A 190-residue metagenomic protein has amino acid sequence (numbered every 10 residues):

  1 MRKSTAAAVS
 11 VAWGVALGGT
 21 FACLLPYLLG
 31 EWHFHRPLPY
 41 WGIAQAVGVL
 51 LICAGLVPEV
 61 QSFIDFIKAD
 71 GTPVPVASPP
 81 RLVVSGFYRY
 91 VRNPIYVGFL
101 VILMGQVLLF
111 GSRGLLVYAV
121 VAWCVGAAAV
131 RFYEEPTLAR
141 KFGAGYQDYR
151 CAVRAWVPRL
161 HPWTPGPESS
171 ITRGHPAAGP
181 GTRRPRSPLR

Functional and structural regions predicted by a protein language model:
M1-S85, V97-R190: Membrane-anchoring alpha-helices and their flanking helix-loop junctions
Y88: Solvent-exposed interhelical
N93: Extended, alpha-helix-rich binding/interface surfaces that flank or overlap catalytic cores and mediate recognition
